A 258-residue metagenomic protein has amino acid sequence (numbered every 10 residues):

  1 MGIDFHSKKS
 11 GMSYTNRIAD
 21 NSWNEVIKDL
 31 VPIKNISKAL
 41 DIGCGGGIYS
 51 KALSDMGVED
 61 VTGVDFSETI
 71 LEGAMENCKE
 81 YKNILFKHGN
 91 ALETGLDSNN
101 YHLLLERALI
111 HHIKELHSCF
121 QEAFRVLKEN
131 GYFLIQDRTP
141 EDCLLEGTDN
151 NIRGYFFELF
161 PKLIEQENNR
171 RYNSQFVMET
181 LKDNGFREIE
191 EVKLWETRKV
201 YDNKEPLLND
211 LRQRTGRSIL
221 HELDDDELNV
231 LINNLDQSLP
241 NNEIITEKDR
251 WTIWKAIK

Functional and structural regions predicted by a protein language model:
M1-K34, I48-A52, I70-G73, N77: Conserved class I S-adenosyl-L-methionine
L40, G46-E93: Class I SAM-dependent methyltransferase SAM/SAH-binding core
G46, L116, R171-Q175, E188-K258: Conserved Class I S-adenosyl-L-methionine
L105: A conserved beta-strand element that flanks and buttresses the S-adenosyl-L-methionine
H111-H112: A short His-aromatic
H117-E129: A short glycine-rich, Lys/Arg-flanked "PGG" loop and its adjoining helix->strand segment in the class I
L134-F160: Conserved class I S-adenosyl-L-methionine
